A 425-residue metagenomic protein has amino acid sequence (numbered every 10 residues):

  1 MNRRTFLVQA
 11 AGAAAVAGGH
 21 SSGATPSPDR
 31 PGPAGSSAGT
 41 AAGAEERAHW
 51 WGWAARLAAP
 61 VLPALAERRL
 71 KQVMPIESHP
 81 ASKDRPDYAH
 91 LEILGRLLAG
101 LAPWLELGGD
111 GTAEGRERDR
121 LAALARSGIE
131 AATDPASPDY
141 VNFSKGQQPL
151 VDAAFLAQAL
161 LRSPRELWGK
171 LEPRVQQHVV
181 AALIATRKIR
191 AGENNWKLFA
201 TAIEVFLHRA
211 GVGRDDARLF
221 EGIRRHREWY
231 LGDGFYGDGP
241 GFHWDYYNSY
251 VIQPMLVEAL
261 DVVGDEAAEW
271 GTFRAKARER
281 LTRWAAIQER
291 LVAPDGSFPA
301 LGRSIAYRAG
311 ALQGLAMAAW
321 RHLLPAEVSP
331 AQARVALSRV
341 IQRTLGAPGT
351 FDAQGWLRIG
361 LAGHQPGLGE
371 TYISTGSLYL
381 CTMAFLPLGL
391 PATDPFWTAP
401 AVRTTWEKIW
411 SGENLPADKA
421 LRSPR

Functional and structural regions predicted by a protein language model:
M1-N2, A14, P28-D29, A34: N-terminal secretory signal peptides
T5-P26: N-terminal export signals
R30-S78, P103, L107, G314-R425: Terminal, non-catalytic domain-edge segments
E45-K71, A113-S127, R165-P173, H208-R227 (+2 more regions): An acidic intrinsically disordered interaction segment
A66-A113, S127: N-terminal domain-start signal
D84-D87, D245, A267, R274 (+4 more regions): Hydrophobic alpha-helical scaffolding
L101-P103, R118-R278, R290-A316, H322: Aromatic-lined, polymer-binding surfaces characteristic of secreted/periplasmic polysaccharide-degrading enzymes
